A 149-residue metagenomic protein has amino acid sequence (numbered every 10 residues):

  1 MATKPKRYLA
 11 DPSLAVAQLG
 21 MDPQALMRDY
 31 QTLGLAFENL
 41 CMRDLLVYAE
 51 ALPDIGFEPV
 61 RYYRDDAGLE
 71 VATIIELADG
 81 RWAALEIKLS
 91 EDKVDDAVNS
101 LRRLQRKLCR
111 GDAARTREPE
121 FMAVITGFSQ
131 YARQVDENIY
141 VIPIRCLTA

Functional and structural regions predicted by a protein language model:
M1-R81: Accessory nucleic acid-recognition modules appended to NTPase machines
P12, I87, G127-F128: Residues immediately flanking
A17, V94-D95, Y131-D136: Switch/connector loops and helix/strand junctions flanking conserved nucleotide-binding motifs in nucleotide-processing
A51-D54, R103-E118: Arginine/glycine-rich "motif VI" loop of SF2 helicases in the C-terminal RecA-like domain
E76, R81-K93: Active-site ExK catalytic segment of metal-dependent nucleases
S90-R110: Mg2+/Mn2+-dependent nuclease catalytic core
E118-T126: Short, hydrophobic beta-strand segments that form beta-sheet elements in well-ordered domains
I125-A149: Domain-level recognition of nuclease-like catalytic cores that cleave nucleotide substrates
